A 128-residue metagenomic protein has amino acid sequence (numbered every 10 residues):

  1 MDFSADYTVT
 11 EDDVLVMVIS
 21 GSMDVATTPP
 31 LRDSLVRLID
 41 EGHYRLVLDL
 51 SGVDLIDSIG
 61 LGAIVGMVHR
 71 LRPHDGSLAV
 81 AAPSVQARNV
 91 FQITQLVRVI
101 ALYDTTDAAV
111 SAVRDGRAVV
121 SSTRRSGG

Functional and structural regions predicted by a protein language model:
M1-D2, S111-G128: Intrinsically disordered or compositionally simple regulatory linkers and C-terminal tails in signal-transduction
D2-D33: STAS-typified acidic loop motif
D6-E11, I39-E41, G60-G62, G116: A broad, low-specificity signal for short, low-complexity segments enriched in glycine/proline and polar/charged
E11-D12, S51, D107: Conserved catalytic submotifs in the C-terminal HATPase_c
S22-I100: Amphipathic alpha-helical interaction surfaces in cytosolic regulatory modules
P29, D107-A108: Acidic phosphotransfer microenvironment of two-component signaling modules
I39, R72, V110, V119-V120: A short hydrophobic/aromatic micro-motif that marks alpha-helical segments and, especially, helix-coil
A101-T105: Short acidic-hydrophobic, aromatic-tinged amphipathic segments that line or gate anion-handling sites
